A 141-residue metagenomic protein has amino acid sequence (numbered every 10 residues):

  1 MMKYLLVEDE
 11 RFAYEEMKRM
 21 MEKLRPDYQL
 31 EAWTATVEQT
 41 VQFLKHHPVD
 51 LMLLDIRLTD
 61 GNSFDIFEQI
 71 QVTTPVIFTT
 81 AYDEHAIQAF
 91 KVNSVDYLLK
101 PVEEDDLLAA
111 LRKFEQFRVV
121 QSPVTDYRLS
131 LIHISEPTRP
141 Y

Functional and structural regions predicted by a protein language model:
M1-Y4: Extreme N-terminal starter segment of soluble prokaryotic enzymes
E8: Conserved acidic carboxylate
R11, L58, R139: Short, glycine/acidic-enriched loop or turn micro-motifs at the edges of active sites
R11-E15, A86: Charged phosphotransfer/docking patches of two-component systems
E15-E22: Charged docking surfaces used in two-component/phosphorelay signaling
D27-T36, F43: Short hydrophobic/Thr-rich beta-strand motif most characteristic of the beta2 strand and flanking loop of CheY-like
Q39-F43, V49-Y127: CheY-like receiver
I132-Y141: Single conserved hydrophobic/aromatic residue that forms the stacking wall/gate of nucleotide- or nucleobase-binding
